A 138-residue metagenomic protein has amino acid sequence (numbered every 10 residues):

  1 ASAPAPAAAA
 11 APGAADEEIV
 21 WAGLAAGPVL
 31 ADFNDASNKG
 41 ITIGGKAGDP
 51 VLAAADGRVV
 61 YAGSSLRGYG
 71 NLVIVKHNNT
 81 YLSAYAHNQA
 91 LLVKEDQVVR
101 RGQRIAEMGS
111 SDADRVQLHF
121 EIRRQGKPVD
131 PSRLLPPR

Functional and structural regions predicted by a protein language model:
A1-Y69: Surface-exposed, glycine-biased beta-strand/turn segments
A22, G44, P50-A54, Y85-A86 (+3 more regions): Small beta-strand-rich domains/subdomains or short beta-sheet motifs embedded in larger alpha/beta proteins
V29, G57, V75, G102 (+1 more regions): Terminal peptide-recognition signature
L30, R58-V60, Q89, A106-G109: Conserved positions in beta-strands of structured domains
A31-N34, N71-S83: Short, basic/aromatic beta-hairpin or loop at an interaction surface
I41-G44, N71-H77, H119-E121: Short, acidic/hydrophobic/Gly-rich beta-strand patch recurrent on exposed beta strands that often constitutes part
A62, N78-G102: Short histidine-centered loop motifs in beta-beta connectors
Q97-R138: Conserved, short, structured surface segments that act as functional micro-motifs
